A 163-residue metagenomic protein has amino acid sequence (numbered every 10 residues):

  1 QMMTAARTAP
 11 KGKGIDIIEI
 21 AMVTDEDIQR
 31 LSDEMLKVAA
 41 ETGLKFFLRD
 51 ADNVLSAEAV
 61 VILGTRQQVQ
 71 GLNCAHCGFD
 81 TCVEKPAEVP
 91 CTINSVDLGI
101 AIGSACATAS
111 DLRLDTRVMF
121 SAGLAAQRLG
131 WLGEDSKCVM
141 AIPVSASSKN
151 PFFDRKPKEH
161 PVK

Functional and structural regions predicted by a protein language model:
Q1-K163: Acidic, surface-exposed loops and disordered segments
